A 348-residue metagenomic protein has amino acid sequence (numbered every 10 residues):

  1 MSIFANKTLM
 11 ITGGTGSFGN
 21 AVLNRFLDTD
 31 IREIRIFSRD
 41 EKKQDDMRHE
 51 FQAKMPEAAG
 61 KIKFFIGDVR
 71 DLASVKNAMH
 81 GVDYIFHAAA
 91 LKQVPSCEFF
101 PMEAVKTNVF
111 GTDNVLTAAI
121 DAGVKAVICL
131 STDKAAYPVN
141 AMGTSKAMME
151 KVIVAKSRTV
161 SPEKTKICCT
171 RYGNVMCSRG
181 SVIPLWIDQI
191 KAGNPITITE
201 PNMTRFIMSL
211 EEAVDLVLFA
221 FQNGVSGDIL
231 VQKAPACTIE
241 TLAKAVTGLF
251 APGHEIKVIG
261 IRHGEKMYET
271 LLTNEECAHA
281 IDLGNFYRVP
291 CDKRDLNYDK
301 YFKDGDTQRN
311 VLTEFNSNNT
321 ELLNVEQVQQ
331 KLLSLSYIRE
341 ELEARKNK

Functional and structural regions predicted by a protein language model:
I3, K151, A155-K348: Strand-loop microenvironment adjacent to phosphate/nucleotide-handling motifs in alpha/beta enzyme folds
T8-T29: N-terminal Rossmann NAD(P)H-binding glycine-rich loop of SDR-like oxidoreductase domains
T12, M79-A88, C129: Rossmann-fold scaffold of SDR-type NAD(P)-dependent oxidoreductases
D30-K43: Conserved glycine-rich Rossmann-like NAD(P)H-binding loop of the short-chain dehydrogenase/reductase
S38, F65-I66, K106, E200 (+1 more regions): Conserved residues in the N-terminal Rossmann fold of short-chain dehydrogenase/reductase
K63-Y84: Conserved Rossmann-fold cofactor-binding substructure of NAD(P)-dependent oxidoreductases
F64, A104, I167-T170: Hydrophobic/aromatic anchor residues within beta-strands of the central parallel beta-sheet of Rossmann-like
H87, L91-A147, K151, A155: Conserved Rossmann-fold NAD(P)-dependent oxidoreductase catalytic core, especially the SDR/UDP-sugar
